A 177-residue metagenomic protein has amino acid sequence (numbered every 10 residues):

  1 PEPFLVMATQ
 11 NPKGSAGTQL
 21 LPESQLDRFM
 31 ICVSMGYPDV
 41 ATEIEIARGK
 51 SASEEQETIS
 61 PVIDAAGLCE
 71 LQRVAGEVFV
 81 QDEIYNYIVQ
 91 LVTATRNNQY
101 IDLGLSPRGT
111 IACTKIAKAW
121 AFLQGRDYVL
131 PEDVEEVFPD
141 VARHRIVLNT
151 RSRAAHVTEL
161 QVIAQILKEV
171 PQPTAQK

Functional and structural regions predicted by a protein language model:
P1-V78, K118-W120: Canonical AAA+ ATPase core
Q25, A47-S51, V92, F138 (+1 more regions): Hydrophobic aliphatic residues
Y37-R48, E54-T58, G76-V80, N149-K177: Non-catalytic accessory segments flanking P-loop/AAA+ NTPase cores
D39-V40, A65-L68, Y85, P131 (+1 more regions): Alpha-helix initiation and N-capping motif
T58-C113: Conserved AAA+ ATPase small/helical "lid" subdomain
T95-K177: C-terminal engagement/docking regions of AAA+ P-loop ATPases
